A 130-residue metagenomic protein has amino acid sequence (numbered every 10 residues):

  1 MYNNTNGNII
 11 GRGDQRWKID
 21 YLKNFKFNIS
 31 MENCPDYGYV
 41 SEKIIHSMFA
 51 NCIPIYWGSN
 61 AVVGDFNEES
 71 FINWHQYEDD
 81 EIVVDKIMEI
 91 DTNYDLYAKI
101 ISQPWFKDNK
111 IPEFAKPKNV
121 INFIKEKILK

Functional and structural regions predicted by a protein language model:
M1-N33, Y37-K130: Pol beta-like nucleotidyltransferase catalytic core
